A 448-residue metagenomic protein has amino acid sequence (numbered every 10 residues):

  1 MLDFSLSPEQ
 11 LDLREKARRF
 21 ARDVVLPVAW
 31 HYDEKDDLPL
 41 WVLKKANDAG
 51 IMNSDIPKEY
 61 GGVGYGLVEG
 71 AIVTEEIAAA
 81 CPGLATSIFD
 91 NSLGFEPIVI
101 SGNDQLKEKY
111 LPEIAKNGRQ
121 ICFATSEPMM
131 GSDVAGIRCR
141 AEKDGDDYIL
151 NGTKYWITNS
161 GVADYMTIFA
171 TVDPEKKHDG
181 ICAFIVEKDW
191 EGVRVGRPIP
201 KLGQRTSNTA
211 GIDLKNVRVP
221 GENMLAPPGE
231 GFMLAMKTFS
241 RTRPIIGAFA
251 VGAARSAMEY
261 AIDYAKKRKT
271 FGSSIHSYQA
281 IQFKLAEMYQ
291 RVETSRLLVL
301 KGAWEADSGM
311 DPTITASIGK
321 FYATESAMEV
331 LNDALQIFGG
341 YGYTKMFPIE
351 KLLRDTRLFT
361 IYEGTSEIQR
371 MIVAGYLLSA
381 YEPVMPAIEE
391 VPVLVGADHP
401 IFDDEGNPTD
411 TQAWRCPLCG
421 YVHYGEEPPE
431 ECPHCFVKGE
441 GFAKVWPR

Functional and structural regions predicted by a protein language model:
M1-A80, L84, F89-N91, S101-L106 (+6 more regions): Alpha-helical interface subdomain recognition
N117-T125: A short, Trp-centered hydrophobic/proline-enriched beta-strand micro-motif
G136-R138, D189-P220: Flexible, small-/acidic-enriched active-site or ligand-binding loops
D147, N151-V195: A short core secondary-structure module
H399-T409: Short, intrinsically disordered linker segments that flank or connect zinc-binding domains
A413, P429: Residues immediately within or flanking Cys/His clusters that coordinate Zn2+ in small zinc-binding modules
C416-C419, C432-C435: Short cysteine-rich clusters marking metal-coordination/redox-active sites
C435-P447: Short Cys/His-rich micro-motifs in 6-15 aa windows
